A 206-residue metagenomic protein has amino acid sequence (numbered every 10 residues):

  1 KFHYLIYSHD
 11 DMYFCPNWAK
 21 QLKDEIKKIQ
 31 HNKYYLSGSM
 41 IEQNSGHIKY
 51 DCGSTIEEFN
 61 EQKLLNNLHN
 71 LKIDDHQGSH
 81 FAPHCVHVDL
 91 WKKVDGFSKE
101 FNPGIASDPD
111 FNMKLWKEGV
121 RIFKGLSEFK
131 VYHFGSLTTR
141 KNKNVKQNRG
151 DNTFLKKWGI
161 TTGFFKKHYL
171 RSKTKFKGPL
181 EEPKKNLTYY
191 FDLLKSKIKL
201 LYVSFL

Functional and structural regions predicted by a protein language model:
F2-Y13: Short beta-strand-to-loop acidic/aromatic patch adjacent to the donor-nucleotide binding site
M12-E25: Acidic donor-binding/catalytic loop of UDP-sugar-dependent glycosyltransferases, especially processive GT2
L36-G53: Short beta-strand-to-loop element that shapes/binds the nucleotide-sugar donor at the catalytic cleft/hinge
I41, N102, K124-N144, T153: Active-site donor/metal-binding and catalytic loop motifs of nucleotide-sugar-dependent glycosylation enzymes
L65-D89: A recurrent flexible, glycine/aromatic-enriched loop bordering the glycosyltransferase active site that acts as
Q77-P83, K92-G125, F129-Y132: Donor nucleotide-sugar recognition loop
E128, K141-H168: Catalytic core of nucleotide-sugar-dependent glycosyltransferases
V145-R149, F164-L206: Non-catalytic, C-terminal membrane-associated alpha-helical segments of glycosyltransferases
